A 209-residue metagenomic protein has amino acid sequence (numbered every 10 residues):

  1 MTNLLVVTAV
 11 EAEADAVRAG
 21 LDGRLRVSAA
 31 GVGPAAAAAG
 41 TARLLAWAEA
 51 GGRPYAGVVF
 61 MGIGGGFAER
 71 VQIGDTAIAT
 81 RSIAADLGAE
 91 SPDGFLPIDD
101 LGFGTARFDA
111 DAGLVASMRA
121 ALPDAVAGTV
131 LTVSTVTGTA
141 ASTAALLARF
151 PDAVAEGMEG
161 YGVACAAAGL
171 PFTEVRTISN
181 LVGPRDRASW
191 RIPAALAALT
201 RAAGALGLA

Functional and structural regions predicted by a protein language model:
M1-L5, Y55-A56: Extreme N-terminal starter segment of soluble prokaryotic enzymes
L4-A9, V130: Short, hydrophobic beta-strand segments that form beta-sheet elements in well-ordered domains
A14-A209: Glycine-rich phosphate- or other oxyanion-binding loops that anchor nucleotides, phosphorylated ligands
